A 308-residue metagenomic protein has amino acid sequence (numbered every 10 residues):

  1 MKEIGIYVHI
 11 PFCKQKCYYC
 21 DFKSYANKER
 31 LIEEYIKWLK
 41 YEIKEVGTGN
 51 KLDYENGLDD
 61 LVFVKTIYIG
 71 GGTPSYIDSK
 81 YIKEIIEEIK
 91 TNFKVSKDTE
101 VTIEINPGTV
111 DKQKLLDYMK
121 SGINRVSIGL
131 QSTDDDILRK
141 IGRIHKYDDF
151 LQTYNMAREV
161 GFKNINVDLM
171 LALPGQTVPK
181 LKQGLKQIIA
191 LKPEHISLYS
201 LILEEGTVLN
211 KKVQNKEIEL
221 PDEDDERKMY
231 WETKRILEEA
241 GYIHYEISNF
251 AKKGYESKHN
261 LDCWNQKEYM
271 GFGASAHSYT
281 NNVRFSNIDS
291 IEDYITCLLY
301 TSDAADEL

Functional and structural regions predicted by a protein language model:
M1-I4, S24-G49, Y54, F63-S302: C-terminal scaffold of the Radical SAM
Y7-V8: Short active-site neighborhood of thiol/selenol oxidoreductases, capturing the structured segment around
F12-F22: Local cysteine-cluster metal-coordination motifs and their immediate loop/turn environment, predominantly Fe-S cluster
D303-L308: A short, hydrophobic C-terminal helix/tail in secreted or cell-surface proteins
